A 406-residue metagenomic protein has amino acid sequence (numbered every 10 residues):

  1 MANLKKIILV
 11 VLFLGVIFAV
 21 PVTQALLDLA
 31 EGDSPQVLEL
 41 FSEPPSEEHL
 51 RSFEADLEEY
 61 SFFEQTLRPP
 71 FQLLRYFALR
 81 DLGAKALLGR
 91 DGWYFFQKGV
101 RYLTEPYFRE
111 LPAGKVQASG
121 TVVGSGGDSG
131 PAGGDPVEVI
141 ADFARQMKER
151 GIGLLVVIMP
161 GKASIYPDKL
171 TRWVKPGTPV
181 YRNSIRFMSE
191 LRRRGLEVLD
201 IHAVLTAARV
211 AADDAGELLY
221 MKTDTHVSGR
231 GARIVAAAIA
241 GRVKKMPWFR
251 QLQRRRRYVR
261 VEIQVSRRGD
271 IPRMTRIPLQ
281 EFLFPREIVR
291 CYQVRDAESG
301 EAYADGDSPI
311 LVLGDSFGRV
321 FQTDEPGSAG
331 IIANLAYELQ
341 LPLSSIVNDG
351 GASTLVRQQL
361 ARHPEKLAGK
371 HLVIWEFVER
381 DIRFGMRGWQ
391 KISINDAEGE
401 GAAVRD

Functional and structural regions predicted by a protein language model:
M1-D406: Extracellular glycan-modifying ectodomains
